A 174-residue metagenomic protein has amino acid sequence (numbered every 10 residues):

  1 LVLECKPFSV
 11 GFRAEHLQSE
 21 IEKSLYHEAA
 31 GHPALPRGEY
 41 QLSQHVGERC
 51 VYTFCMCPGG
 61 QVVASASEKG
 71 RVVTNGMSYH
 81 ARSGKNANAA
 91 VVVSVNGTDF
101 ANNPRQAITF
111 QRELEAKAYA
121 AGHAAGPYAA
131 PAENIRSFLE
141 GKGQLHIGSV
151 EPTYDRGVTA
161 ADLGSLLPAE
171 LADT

Functional and structural regions predicted by a protein language model:
L1-T174: Residues forming the flavin
